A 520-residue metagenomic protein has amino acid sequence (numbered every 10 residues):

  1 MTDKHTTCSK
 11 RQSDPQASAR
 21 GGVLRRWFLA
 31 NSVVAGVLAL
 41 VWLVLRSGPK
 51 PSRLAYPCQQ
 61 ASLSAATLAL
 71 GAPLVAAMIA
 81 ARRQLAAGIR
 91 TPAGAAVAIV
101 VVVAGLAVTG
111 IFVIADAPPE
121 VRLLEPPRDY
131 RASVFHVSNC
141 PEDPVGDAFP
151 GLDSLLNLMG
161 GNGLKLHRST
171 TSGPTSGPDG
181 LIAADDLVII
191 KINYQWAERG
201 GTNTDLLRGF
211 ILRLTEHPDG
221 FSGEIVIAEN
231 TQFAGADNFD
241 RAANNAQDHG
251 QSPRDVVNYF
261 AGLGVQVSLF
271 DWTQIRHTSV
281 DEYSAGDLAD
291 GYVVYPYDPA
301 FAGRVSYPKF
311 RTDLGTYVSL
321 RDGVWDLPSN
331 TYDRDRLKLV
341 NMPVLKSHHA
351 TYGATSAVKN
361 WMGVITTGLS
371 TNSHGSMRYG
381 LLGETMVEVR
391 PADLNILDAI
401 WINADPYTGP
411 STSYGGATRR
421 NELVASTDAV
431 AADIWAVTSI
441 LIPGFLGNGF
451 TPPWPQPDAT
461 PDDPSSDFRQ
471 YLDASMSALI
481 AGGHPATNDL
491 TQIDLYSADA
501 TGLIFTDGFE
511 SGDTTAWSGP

Functional and structural regions predicted by a protein language model:
Q12-G22: Cytosolic juxtamembrane amphipathic/interface segments immediately preceding and feeding into a transmembrane helix
R20-V34: N-terminal membrane topogenic signal
G21, P57-A66, G88-V97: Membrane-interface segments at loop-to-transmembrane junctions
L38-I79: Membrane-embedded alpha-helical segments of integral membrane proteins
A69-I99: Cytosolic-side transmembrane helix boundary signature
A81, V108-T501: N-terminal and secondary-structure boundary signal
R90-I114: Internal/C-terminal transmembrane anchor helices
G502-S518: Extracellular carbohydrate-recognition regions
